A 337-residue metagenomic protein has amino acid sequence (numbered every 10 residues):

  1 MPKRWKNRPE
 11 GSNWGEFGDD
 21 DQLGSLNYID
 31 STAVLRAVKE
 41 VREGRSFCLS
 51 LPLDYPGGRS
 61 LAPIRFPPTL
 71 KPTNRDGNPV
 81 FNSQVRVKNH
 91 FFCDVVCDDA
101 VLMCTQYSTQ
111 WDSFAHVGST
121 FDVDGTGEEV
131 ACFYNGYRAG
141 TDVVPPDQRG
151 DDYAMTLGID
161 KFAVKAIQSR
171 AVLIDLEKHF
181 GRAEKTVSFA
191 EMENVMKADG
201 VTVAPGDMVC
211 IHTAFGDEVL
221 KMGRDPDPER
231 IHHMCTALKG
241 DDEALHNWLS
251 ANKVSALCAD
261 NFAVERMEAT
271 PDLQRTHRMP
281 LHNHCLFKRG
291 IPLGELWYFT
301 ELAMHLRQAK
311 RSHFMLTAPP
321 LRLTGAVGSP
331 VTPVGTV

Functional and structural regions predicted by a protein language model:
M1-V337: Active-/binding-site microenvironments in catalytic and ligand-binding cores
